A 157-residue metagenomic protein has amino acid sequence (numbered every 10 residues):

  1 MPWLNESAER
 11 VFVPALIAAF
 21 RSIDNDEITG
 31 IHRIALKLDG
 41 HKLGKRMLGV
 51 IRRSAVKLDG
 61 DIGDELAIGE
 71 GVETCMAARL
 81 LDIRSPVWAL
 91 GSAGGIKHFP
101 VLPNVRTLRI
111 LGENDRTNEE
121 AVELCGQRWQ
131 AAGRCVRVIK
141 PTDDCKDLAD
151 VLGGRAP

Functional and structural regions predicted by a protein language model:
P2-P103: Phosphate-handling DNA/RNA-contact segment within nucleic-acid enzymes
H41, D61-A67, V72-P157: TOPRIM fold recognition
